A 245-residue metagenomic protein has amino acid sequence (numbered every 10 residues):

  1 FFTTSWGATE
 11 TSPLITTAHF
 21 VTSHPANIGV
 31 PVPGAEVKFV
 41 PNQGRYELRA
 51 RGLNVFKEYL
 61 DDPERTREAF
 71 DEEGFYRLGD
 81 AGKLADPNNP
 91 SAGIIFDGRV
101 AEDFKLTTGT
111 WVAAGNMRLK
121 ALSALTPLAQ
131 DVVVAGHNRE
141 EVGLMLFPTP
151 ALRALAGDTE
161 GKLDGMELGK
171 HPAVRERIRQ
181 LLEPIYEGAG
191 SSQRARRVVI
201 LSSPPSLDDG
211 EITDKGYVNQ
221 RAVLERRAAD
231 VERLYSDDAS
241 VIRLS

Functional and structural regions predicted by a protein language model:
F1-H24, E36, T126-A129: Gly/Ser/Thr-rich phosphate-binding loop
T4-T11, L53, Y59-L60, L144: Adenylate-forming
G7, G29, D80, G109: Active-site glycine-centered loops adjacent to acidic/histidine catalytic or metal-binding residues that shape
A26-P31, F70-G74: Short Gly/Pro-enriched turn/cap motifs at secondary-structure boundaries
Y46-L106, R243: Conserved ATP-binding/catalytic segment of the ANL
V55, P90-K120, R153-P172, S191-Q193 (+2 more regions): Adenylate-forming
A81, A124-A151: C-terminal boundary motif of the adenylate-forming
Q130-D131, A135, E140, R179-S245: Conserved C-terminal "lid"/linker of ANL adenylate-forming enzymes
